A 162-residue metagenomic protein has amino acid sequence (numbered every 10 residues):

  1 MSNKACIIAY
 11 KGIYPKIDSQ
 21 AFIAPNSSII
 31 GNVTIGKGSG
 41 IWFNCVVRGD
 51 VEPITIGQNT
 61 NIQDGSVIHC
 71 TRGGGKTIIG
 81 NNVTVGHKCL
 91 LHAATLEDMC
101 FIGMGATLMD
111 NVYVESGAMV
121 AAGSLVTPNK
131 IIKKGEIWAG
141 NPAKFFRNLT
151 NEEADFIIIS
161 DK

Functional and structural regions predicted by a protein language model:
M1-G38, V46: Extended, small-residue-rich solenoid/repeat segments and analogous flexible loops that form exposed scaffolds
M1-K16, D50, I56-Q58, D64-V67 (+2 more regions): Glycine-rich hexapeptide-repeat left-handed beta-helix
W42: Small cofactor-carrier domains centered on a conserved lysine used for covalent cofactor attachment
T84: Short proline/glycine- and basic residue-enriched helix-capping loop/turn segments at helix->loop/beta transitions
